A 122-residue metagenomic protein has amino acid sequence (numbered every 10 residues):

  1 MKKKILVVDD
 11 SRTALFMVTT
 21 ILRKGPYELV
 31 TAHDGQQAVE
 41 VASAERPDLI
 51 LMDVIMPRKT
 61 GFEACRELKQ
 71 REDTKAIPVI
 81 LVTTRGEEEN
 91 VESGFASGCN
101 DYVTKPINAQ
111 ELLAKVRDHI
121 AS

Functional and structural regions predicted by a protein language model:
L15, P57-R58, R66, K75 (+2 more regions): The feature encodes the CheY-like receiver
F16-K24: Charged docking surfaces used in two-component/phosphorelay signaling
P26-H33, V41, V103: Short hydrophobic/Thr-rich beta-strand motif most characteristic of the beta2 strand and flanking loop of CheY-like
E45-L51: Active-site beta3 strand of CheY-like receiver
I107-V116: C-terminal output helix
